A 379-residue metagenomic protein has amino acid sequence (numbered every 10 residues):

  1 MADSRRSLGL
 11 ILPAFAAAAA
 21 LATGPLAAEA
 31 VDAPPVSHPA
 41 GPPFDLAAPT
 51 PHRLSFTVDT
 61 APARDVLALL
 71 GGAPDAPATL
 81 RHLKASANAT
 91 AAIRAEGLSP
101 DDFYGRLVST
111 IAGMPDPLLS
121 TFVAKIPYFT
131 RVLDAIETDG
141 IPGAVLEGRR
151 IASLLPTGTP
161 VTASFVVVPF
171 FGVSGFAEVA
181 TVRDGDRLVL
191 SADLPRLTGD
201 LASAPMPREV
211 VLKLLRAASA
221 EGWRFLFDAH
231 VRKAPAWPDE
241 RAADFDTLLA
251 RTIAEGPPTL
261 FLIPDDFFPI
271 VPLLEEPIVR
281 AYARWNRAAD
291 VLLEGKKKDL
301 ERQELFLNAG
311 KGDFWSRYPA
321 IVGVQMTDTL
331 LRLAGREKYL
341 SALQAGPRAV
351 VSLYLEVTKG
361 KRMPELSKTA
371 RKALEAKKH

Functional and structural regions predicted by a protein language model:
R5-G9: N-terminal export leaders
I11-G24: Bacterial N-terminal signal peptides
P25-E29: Sec/Tat signal peptide C-region and signal peptidase I cleavage site
V31-L119, M363-L374: N-terminal mature-domain "stem" immediately C-terminal to a signal peptide or N-terminal signal-anchor/transmembrane
G41-D75, G222, L226-L293, G360-L366 (+1 more regions): Post-HExxH zinc-binding segment in Zn-dependent metallohydrolases
T50-A63, L118-S120, A124-A135, G143 (+2 more regions): Non-catalytic terminal regions of proteins
I111-P272: Acidic/His-rich structured neighborhood in mature extracellular/periplasmic domains
P272-H379: Pan-zinc metallopeptidase signature
